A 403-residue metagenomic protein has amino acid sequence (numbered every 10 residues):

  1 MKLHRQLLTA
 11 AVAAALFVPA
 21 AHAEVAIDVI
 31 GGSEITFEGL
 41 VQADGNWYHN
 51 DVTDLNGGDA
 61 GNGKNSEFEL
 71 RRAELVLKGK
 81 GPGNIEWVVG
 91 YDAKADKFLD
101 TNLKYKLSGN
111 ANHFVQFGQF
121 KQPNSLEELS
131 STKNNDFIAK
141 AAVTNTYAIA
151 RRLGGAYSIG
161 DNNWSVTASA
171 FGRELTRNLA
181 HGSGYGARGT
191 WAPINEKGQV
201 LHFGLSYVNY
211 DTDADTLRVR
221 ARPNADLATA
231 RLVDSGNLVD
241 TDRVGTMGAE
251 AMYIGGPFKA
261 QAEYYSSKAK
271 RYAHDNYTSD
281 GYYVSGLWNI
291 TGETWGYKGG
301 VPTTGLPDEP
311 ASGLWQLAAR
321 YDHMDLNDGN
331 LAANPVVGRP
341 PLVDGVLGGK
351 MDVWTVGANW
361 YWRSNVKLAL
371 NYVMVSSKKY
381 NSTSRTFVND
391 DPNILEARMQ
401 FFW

Functional and structural regions predicted by a protein language model:
M1, A14-A15, I35, S66 (+1 more regions): Short non-domain terminal segments
M1-L8: Bacterial N-terminal signal peptides that target proteins for export
T9-F17: Bacterial N-terminal signal peptides
V18-A23: Sec/Tat signal peptide C-region and signal peptidase I cleavage site
V25-D213, Y283-E309, Q316-A332: Outer membrane beta-barrel
A26, I30, G61-N62, L217-W403: Outer-membrane beta-barrel pore domains
